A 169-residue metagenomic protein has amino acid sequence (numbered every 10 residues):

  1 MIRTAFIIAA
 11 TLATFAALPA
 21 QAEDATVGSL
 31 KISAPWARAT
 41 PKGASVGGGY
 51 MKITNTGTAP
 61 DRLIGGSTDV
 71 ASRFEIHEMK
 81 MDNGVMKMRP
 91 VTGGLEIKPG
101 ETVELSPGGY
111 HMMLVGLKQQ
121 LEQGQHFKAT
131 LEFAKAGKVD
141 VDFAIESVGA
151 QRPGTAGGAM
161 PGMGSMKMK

Functional and structural regions predicted by a protein language model:
A5-A16: Bacterial N-terminal signal peptides
L18-A22: Sec/Tat signal peptide C-region and signal peptidase I cleavage site
E23-K169: Compact, glycine-rich, soluble single-domain proteins
